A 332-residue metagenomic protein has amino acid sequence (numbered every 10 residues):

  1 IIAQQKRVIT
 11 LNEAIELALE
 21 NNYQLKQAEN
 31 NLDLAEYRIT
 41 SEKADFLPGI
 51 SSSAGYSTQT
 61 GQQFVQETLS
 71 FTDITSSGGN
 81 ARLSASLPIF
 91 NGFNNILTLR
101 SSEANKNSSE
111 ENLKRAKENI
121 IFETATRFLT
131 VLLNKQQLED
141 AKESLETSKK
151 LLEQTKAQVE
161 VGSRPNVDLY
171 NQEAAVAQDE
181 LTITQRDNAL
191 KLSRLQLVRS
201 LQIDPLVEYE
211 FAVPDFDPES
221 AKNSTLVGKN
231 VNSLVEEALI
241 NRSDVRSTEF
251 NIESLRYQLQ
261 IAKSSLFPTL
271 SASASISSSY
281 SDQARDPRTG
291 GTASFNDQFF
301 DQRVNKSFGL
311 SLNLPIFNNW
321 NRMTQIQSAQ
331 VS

Functional and structural regions predicted by a protein language model:
Q4-T126, L270, A274, N319-M323: Short flexible linkers and secondary-structure junctions
Q5-R7, S53-L87, D215-L226, S273-L314: Small/polar, glycine/serine/threonine/aspartate-rich low-complexity segments that form flexible
I15-L19, D204-S275, S279, G291: Amphipathic alpha-helical coiled-coil scaffold segments and their short linker/junction regions
Q27-D45, L87, I96-L129, L133-E143 (+6 more regions): Extended amphipathic coiled-coil alpha-helical segments
N119-E237: Periplasmic alpha-helical coiled-coil/stalk elements that build and connect Gram-negative outer-membrane
R246-E249, K263, S271-S273, D282-R285 (+2 more regions): Extended hydrophobic-aromatic, low-complexity segments
